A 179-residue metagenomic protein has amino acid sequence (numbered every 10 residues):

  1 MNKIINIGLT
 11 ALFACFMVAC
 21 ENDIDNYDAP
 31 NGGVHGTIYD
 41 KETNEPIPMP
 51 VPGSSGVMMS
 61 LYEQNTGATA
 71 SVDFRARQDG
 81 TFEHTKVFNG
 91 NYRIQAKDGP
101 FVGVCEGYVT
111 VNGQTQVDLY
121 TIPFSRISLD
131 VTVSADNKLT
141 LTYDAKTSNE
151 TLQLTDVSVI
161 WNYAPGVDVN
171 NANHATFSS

Functional and structural regions predicted by a protein language model:
F16-A19: C-terminal motif of bacterial Sec signal peptides marking the signal peptidase cleavage site
E21-I24: Bacterial signal peptide processing site
P30-V34, N137-L141: Structural beta-strand segments of beta-rich domains
G32-K41, G80: A short, amphipathic beta-strand motif
T43-G67, L152-V157: Short, ordered, surface-exposed loop/turn motifs in non-cytosolic proteins
E63-D79: Short, acidic Ser/Thr/Gly-rich low-complexity loop/linker segments typical of extracellular and cell-surface proteins
G80-H84, G90-F101: A short, solvent-exposed beta-strand micro-motif common in secreted/extracellular proteins
D98-S125: Structured interaction patches on ligand/partner-binding surfaces of diverse proteins
